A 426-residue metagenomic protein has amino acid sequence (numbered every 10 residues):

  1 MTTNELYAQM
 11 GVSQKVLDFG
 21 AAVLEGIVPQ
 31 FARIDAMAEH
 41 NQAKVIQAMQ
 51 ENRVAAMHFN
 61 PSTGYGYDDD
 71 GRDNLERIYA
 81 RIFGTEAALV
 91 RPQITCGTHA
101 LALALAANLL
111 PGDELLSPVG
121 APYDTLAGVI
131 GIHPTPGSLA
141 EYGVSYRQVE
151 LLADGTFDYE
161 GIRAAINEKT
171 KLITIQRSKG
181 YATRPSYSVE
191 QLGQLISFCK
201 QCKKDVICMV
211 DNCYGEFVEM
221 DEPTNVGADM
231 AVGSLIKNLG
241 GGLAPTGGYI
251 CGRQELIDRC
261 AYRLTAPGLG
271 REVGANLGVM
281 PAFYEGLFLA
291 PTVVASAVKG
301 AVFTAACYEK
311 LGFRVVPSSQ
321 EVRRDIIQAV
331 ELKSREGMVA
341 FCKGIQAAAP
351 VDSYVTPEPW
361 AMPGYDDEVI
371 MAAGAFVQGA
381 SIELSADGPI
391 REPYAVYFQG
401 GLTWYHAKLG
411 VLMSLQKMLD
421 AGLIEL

Functional and structural regions predicted by a protein language model:
T2-V28, D35, V45-E51, A55-H58 (+7 more regions): Conserved PLP-enzyme active-site core in the AAT-like
A38-Q42: Acidic, PIN/NYN-like endoribonuclease modules and their adjacent C-terminal/linker elements
V54-G64, E86-A87, I326: Glycine-/proline-rich flexible loop or hinge segments
T63-G71, L75: N-terminal small-domain helix-loop-helix segment of the aminotransferase-like
D73-I78, F83-I94: Short N-terminal amphipathic alpha-helices
E86-V90, D113-L116, K171-L172, D205-C208 (+6 more regions): Structural motif
E309-L426: Conserved C-terminal alpha-helix-loop-beta "cap" of PLP-dependent enzymes that closes/shapes the active-site mouth
